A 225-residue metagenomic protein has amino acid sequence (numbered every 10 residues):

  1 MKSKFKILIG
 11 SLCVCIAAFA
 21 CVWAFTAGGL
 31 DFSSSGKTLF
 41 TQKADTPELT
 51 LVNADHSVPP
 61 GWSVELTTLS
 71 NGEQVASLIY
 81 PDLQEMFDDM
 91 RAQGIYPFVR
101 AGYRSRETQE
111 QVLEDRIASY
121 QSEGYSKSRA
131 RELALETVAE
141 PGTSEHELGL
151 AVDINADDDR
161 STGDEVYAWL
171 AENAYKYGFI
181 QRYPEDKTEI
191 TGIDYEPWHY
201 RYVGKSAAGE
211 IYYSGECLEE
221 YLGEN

Functional and structural regions predicted by a protein language model:
K2-N225: Extracytoplasmic cell-surface/polysaccharide-interacting catalytic and binding patches
